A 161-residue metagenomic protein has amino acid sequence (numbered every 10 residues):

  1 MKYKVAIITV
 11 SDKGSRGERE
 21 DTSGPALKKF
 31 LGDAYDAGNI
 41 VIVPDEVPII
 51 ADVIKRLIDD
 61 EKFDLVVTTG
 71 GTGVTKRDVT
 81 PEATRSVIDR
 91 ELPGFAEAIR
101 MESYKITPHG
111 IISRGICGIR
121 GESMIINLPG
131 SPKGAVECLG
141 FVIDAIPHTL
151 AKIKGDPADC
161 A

Functional and structural regions predicted by a protein language model:
M1-A161: Non-catalytic beta/alpha edge segments that cap or flank active sites
